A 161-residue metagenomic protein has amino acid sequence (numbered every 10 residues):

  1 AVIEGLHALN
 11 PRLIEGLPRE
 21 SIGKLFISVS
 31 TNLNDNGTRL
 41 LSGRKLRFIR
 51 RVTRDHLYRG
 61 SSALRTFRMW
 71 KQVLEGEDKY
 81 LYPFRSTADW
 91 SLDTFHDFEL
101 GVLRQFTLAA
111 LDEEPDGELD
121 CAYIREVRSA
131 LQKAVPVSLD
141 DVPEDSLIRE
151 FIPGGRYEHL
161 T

Functional and structural regions predicted by a protein language model:
A1-E4, F26: Structural recognition of the conserved hydrophobic beta-strand(s) that form the central parallel beta-sheet of P-loop
L6-L9: Short beta->alpha connector loops
P11-T161: Conserved NTP phosphate-binding and transfer environment spanning the P-loop NTPase/kinase superfamily
